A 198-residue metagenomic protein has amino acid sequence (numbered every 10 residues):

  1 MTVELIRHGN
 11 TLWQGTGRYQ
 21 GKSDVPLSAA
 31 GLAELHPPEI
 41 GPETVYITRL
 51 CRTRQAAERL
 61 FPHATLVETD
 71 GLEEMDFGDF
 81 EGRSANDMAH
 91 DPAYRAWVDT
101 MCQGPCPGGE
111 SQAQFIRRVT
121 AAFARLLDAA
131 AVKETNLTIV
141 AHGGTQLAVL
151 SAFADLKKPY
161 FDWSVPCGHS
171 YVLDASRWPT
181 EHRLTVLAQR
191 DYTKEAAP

Functional and structural regions predicted by a protein language model:
M1-A64: Active-site-proximal alpha-helix that buttresses catalytic centers in soluble enzyme cores
V3-E4, E43, T135-G143: Generic beta-sheet signal
L12, T53-R54, E74-M75, T145-L147: Short, active-site-adjacent cap segments at secondary-structure transitions
I40-G41, L126-N136: Glycine-rich phosphate-binding loop signature in dinucleotide/nucleotide-binding domains
I40-G71, A96, S151, D174-P198: Conserved histidine-centered catalytic loops in small-molecule metabolism enzymes
I47-T48, R117, V140-A141: Short beta-strand scaffold positions
L60-R118: Phosphate-handling substructures
L156-R183: Domain-level recognition of soluble alpha/beta enzyme cores, biased toward histidine phosphatases/phosphomutases
